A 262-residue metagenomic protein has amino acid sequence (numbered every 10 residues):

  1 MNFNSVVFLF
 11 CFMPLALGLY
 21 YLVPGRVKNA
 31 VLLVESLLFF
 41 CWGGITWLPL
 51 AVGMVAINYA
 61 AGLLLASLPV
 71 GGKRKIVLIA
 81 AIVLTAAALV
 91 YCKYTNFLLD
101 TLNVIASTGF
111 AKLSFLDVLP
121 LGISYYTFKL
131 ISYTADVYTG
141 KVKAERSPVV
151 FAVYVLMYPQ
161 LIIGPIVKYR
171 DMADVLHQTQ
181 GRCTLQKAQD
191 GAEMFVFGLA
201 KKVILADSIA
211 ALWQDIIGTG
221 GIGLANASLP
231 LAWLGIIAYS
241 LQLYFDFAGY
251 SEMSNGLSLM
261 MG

Functional and structural regions predicted by a protein language model:
M1-G262: Membrane-embedded transmembrane alpha-helical bundles that form the catalytic cores of multi-pass lipid-modifying
